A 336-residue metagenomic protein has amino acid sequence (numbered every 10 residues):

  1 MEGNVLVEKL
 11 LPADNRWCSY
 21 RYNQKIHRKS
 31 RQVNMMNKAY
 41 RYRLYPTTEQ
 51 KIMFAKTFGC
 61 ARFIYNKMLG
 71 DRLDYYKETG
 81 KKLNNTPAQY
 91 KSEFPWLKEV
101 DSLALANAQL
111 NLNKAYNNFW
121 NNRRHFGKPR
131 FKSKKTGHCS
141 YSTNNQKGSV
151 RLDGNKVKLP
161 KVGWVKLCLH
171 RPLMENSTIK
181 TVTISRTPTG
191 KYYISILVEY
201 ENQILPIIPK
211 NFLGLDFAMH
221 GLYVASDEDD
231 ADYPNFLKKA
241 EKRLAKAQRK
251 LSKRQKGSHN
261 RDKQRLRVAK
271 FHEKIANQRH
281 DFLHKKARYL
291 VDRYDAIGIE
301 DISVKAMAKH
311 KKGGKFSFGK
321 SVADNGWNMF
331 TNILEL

Functional and structural regions predicted by a protein language model:
L6-L105: Gly/serine-rich nucleotide phosphate-binding loop at the start of the catalytic core of nucleotide/ADP-ribose-handling
R41, Y45-G59, W96-N107, K270-K285 (+4 more regions): Generic amphipathic alpha-helical segments used as scaffolds and interaction surfaces in large, multi-domain proteins
Y42-L44, V165-L169, D230-P234: Generic detection of short hydrophobic beta-strand segments and adjacent strand-loop junctions
R43, K147-S149, T181-I184, F212-G214 (+1 more regions): Short, surface-exposed charged micro-motifs
I64-R72, A108-N111, A115-Y116, W120 (+2 more regions): Short, Φ-rich (hydrophobic/aromatic) sequence segments
N85-P188, K320, D324: Acidic carboxylate diad motif detector
E175, P188-L336: Positively charged, helix-rich recognition surfaces that bind polyanionic ligands
